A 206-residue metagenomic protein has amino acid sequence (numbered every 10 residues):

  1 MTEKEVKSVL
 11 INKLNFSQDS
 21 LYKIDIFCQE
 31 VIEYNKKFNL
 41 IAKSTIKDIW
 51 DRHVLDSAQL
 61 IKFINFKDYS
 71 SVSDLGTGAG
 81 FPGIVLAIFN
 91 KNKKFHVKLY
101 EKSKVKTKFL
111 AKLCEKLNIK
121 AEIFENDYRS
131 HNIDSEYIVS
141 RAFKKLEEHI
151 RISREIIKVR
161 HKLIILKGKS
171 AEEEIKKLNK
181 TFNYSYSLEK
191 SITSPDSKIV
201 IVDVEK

Functional and structural regions predicted by a protein language model:
M1-K67, S73, K104-I119: Class I SAM-dependent transferase core
N35, N90, C114, I157 (+1 more regions): Conserved hydrophobic residues forming the short capping helix/wall of the S-adenosyl-L-methionine
A58-S140: Conserved SAM/SAH cofactor-binding pocket of Class I
H96, K120-E122, K162, N183-S187: Conserved beta-strand segments of alpha/beta enzyme cores
K106-K108, L146, A171: Short alpha-helix immediately C-terminal to the canonical SAM-binding loop
I150-K162: A short glycine-rich, Lys/Arg-flanked "PGG" loop and its adjoining helix->strand segment in the class I
R160-E172: Conserved beta-strand signature within the Rossmann-like core of class I S-adenosyl-L-methionine
S170-K206: Active-site capping/gating segments
